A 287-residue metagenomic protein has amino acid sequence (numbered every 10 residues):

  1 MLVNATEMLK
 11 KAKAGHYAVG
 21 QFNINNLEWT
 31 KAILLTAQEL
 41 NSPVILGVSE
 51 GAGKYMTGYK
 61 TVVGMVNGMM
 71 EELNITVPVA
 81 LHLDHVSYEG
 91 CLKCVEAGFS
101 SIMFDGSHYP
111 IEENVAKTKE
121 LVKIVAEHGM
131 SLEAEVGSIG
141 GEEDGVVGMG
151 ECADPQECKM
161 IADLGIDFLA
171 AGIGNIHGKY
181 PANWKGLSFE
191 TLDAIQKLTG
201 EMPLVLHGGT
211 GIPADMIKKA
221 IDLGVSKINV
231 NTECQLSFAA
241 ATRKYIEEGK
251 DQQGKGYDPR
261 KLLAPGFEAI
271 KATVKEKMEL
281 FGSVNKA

Functional and structural regions predicted by a protein language model:
V3-K11, G15, L27-A52, T57-T76 (+7 more regions): Alpha/beta enzyme core
A14-Y17, P259: Glycine- and acidic
V19-N23, L81-H82, M103, L204-H207 (+1 more regions): Short catalytic-loop micro-motif centered on adjacent basic/acidic residues
Q21, P213, P259: Metal-dependent phosphohydrolase cores
Q21, Y109, P265: Short, surface-exposed alpha-helical recognition segments that flank or form part of ligand/macromolecule-binding
I173, G208-T210, T232: Active-site proximal loops enriched in glycine and acidic residues that flank catalytic Cys/His/Asp and coordinate
Y245-D258: Active-site gating loops and adjacent loop-to-helix segments of metal-dependent hydrolytic enzymes
K255-K271: Short, flexible active-site recognition loops that position polar ligands and cofactors
